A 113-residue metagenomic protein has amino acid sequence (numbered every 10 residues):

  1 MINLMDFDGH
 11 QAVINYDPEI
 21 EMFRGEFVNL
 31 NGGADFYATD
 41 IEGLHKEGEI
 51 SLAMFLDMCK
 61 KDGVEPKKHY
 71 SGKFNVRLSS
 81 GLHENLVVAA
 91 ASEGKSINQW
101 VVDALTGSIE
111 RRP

Functional and structural regions predicted by a protein language model:
M1-M22, E26, I50, D57: N-terminal segment of the canonical double-stranded RNA-binding domain
N15, Y37, N75-R77: Generic structural detector for well-ordered beta-strands
E26-N29, K67: Short, flexible turn/loop "capping" segments at secondary-structure junctions
V28-G43: A short, exposed loop/beta-hairpin motif centered on an aromatic-Gly-Thr core
D40-L56: A short, charged, amphipathic alpha-helix used as a generic interaction element across diverse proteins
K61-L78, A91-K95, Q99: Short Lys/Arg-rich basic patches
G72-L86, L105: Short amphipathic alpha-helix starts
I97-P113: Short, basic amphipathic alpha-helical segments that act as recognition/interaction helices in nucleic-acid-binding
